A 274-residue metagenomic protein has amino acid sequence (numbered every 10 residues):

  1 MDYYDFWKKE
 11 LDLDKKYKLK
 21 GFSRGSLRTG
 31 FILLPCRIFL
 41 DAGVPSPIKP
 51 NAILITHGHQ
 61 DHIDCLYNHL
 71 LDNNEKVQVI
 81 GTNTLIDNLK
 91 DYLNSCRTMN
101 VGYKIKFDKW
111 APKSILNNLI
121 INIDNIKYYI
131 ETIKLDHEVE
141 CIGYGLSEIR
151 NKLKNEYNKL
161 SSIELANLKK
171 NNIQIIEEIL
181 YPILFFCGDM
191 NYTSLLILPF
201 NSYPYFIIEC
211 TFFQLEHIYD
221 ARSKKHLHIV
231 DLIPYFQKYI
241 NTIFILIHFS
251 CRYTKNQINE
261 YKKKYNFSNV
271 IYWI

Functional and structural regions predicted by a protein language model:
M1-N51, I142-L146, K152-L153, I176-C187 (+1 more regions): Conserved beta-strand hairpin/beta-sheet module of binuclear metal-dependent hydrolase folds, prominently
M1-T29, I115-N118, I130, F185-C187 (+5 more regions): Extended recognition/assembly regions associated with phosphoester-bond processing machinery
F39-D87: Active-site metal-binding motif and surrounding structural segment of the metallo-beta-lactamase
L40, H57, V79, I130 (+5 more regions): Divalent metal-coordination and catalytic microenvironments
P47, Q60-I63, D87-N88, E138-E140 (+3 more regions): Active-site environment of divalent metal-dependent phosphoester hydrolases
C65-D72, D91-Y92, T254-K262: Metal-dependent catalytic neighborhoods of phosphoester/phosphodiester hydrolases
G102-D124, S194-I274: Binuclear metal-ion centers of metallo-dependent hydrolases, dominated by the metallo-beta-lactamase
I123-L215: Active-site-proximal loop/helix segment associated with metal-binding centers of metalloenzymes
